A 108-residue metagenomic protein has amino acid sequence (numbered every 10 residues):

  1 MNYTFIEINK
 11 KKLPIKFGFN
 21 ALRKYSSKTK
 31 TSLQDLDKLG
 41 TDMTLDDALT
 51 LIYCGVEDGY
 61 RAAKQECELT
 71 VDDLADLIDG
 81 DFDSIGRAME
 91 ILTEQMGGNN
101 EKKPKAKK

Functional and structural regions predicted by a protein language model:
M1-K12, S27-D46, A63-K108: Charged interaction scaffolds used for protein-protein
I15: Active-site-adjacent beta-strand anchor residues
G18: Residue-level signal for threonine
L22-Y25: A short local loop/turn or secondary-structure capping micro-motif enriched for an aromatic residue
D47-D58, E90: Short, hydrophobic/amphipathic alpha-helical patches that form generic packing surfaces within helical domains
